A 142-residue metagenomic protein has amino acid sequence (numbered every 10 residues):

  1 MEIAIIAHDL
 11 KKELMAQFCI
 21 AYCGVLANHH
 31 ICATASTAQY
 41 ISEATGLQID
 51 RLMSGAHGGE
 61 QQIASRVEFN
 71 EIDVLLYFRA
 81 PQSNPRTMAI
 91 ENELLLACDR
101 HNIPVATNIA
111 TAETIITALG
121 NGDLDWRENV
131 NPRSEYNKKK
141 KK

Functional and structural regions predicted by a protein language model:
Q17, A21, A38-I41, Q48-D50: Structural/interface elements that position substrates and couple domains in central-metabolism enzymes
N28-T37: Short internal beta-strands
H30, L47-H57, W126-N129: Short hydrophobic/aromatic-enriched beta-strand-loop microsegments
E60-H101: Mid-chain, well-packed structural core segment of small domains
L95-I115: Short, acidic/small-residue loops that bind anionic groups at enzyme active sites
A110-K142: Short, glycine-/small-residue-rich phosphate/pyrophosphate-handling segment
